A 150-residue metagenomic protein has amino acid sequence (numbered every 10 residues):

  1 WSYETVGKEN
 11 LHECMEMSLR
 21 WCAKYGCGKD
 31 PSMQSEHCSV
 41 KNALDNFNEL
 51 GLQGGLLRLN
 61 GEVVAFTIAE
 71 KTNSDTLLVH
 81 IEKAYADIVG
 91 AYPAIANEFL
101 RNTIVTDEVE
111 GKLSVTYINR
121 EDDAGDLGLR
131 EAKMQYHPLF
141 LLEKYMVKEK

Functional and structural regions predicted by a protein language model:
W1-I88: A conserved beta-strand-loop-helix scaffold within acyl/acetyltransferase catalytic domains
G54-K150: Aromatic (often tryptophan-rich) hydrophobic motifs at membrane interfaces
